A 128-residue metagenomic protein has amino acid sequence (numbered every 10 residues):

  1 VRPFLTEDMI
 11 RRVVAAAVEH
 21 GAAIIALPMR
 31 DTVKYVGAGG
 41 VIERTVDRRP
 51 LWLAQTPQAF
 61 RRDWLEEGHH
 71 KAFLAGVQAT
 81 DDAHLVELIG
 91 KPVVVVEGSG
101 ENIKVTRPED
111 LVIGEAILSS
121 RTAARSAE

Functional and structural regions predicted by a protein language model:
F4-V96, E128: Conserved core of the sugar-phosphate nucleotidyltransferase
D81-A83, G100-N102, P108-E128: SAM-dependent methyltransferases
